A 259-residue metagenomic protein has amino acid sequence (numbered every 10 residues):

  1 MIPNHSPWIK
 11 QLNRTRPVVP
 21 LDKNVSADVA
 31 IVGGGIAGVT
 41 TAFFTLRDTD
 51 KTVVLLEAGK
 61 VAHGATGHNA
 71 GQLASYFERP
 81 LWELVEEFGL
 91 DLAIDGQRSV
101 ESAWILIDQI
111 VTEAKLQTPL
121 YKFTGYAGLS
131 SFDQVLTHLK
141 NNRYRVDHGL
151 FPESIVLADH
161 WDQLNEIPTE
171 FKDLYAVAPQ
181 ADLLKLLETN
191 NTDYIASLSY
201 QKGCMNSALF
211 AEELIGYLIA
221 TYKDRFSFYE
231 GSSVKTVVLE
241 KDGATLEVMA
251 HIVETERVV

Functional and structural regions predicted by a protein language model:
M1-V29, R47-T52: Extreme N-terminal leader/targeting segments of oxidoreductases
V29-V32, L56, V234, V253-V259: Short hydrophobic core segments
G33-G35, V39, A58: Glycine-rich Rossmann-fold phosphate-binding loop(s) that bind the pyrophosphate of adenine dinucleotide cofactors
A42, L46-R47, I219: Gly/Ala-rich phosphate-binding loop of Rossmann-like dinucleotide-binding domains, activating on the conserved
R47-H68: Glycine-rich FAD pyrophosphate-binding loop
G64, H68-S99: Glycine-rich active-site loop/strand segments that organize a redox cofactor
R79, E83, A114-F123, S130-F210: Flavin (FAD/FMN) cofactor-binding and adjacent substrate-gating region of FAD-dependent oxidoreductase domains
D147-H148, Q180-R257: Helical element adjacent to the flavin cofactor pocket in flavoenzyme catalytic cores
